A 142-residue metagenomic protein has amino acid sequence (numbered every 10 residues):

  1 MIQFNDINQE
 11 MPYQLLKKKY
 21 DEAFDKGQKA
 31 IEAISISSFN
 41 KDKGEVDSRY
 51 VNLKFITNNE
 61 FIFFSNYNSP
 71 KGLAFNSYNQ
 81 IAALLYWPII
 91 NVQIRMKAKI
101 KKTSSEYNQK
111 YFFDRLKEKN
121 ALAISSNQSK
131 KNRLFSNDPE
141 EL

Functional and structural regions predicted by a protein language model:
M1-L142: Binding-site signature for planar aromatic cofactors or substrates
